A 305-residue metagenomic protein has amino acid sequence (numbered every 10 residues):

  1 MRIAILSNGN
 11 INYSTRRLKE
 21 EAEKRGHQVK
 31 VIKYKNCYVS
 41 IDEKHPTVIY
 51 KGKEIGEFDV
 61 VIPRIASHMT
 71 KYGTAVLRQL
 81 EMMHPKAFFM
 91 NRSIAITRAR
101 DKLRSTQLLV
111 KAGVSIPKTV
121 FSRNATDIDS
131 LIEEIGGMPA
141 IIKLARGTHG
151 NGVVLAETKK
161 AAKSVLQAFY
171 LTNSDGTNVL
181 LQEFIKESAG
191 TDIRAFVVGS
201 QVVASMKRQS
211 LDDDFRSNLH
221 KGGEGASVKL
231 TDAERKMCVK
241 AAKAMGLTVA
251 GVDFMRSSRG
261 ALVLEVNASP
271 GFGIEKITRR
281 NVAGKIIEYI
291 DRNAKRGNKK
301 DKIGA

Functional and structural regions predicted by a protein language model:
R2-N8, T15-E20, V29, S40 (+6 more regions): Active-site nucleotide/adenylate-binding loops and adjacent lid/helix of ATP-dependent enzymes
K35-E57, M69-V76: Glycine-rich, highly charged phosphate/nucleotide-binding loops
I62-P63: Redox-cofactor binding/interface segments in oxidoreductases and associated redox assembly factors
S67, N267-I277: Glycine-rich phosphate/pyrophosphate-binding beta-alpha loops
S67-N91: A short, gly/pro- and small-residue-rich
A140, L180, V203-A204, A250 (+1 more regions): Protein kinase-like catalytic core scaffold
V154-A241, M245: Phosphate-binding site of ATP-dependent enzymes
D214-V263, G284-A305: A long amphipathic alpha-helix within ATP-dependent nucleotide-binding catalytic cores
